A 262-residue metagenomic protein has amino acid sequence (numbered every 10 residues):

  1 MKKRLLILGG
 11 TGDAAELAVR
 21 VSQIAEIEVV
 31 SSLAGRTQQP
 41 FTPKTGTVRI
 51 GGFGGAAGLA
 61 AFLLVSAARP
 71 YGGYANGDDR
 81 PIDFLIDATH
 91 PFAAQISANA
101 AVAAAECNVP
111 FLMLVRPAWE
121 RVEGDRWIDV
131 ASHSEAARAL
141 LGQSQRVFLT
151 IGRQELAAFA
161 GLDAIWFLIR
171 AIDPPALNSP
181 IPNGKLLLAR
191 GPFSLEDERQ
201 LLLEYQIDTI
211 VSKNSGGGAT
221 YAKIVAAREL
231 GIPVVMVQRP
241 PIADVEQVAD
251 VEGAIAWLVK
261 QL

Functional and structural regions predicted by a protein language model:
L5-R36: N-terminal basic/disordered segments at the start of proteins
S31-G54, E123-D125, S179-G184: N-terminal beta-loop-helix "entrance" segment that forms/cooperates in small-molecule cofactor or anionic ligand
S31-Q39, L114-E120, H133, R153-E155 (+1 more regions): Short, polar loop motifs at secondary-structure junctions
G46-A68, G73, L188-D197: Glycine-rich, highly charged phosphate/nucleotide-binding loops
V48-G52, W127-H133, E246-A254: Short acidic-hydrophobic, aromatic-tinged amphipathic segments that line or gate anion-handling sites
A61-A67, I82-H133: Glycine/small-residue-rich loop that forms an oxyanion/phosphate-binding "nest" at active or ligand-binding sites
S134-L168: Internal active-site segments that recognize and position negatively charged phosphoryl groups and nucleotide moieties
G161-G191: Histidine/lysine/aspartate-rich catalytic loop segments that bind and position anionic ligands
